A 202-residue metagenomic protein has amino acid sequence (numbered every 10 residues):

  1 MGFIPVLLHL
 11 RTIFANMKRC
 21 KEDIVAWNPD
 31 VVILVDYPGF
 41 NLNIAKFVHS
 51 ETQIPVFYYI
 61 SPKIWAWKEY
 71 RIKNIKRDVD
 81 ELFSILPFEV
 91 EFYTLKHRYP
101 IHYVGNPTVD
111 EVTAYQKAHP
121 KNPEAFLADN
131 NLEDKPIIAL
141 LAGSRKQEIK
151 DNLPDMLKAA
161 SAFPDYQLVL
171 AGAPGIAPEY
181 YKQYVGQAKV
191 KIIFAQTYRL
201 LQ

Functional and structural regions predicted by a protein language model:
M1-L127, L141-N152, F163-D165, A173-G175: Active-site and donor-binding regions of nucleotide-sugar-utilizing enzymes
W27, D78, E133-K135, Q187-A188: Structured helix-beta-strand junction loops
N74-K76, N130-E133, L200-Q202: Solvent-exposed alpha-helices and their adjacent loops that cap or buttress functional pockets in soluble metabolic
R98-Y99, L132, V190: Short aromatic/hydrophobic-glycine micro-motifs
L132-A139, Y166-Q167: Charged active-site motifs of nucleotide-sugar-dependent glycosyltransferases
E148-Q202: Donor-nucleotide binding loops and adjacent catalytic segments primarily of GT-B fold Leloir glycosyltransferases
